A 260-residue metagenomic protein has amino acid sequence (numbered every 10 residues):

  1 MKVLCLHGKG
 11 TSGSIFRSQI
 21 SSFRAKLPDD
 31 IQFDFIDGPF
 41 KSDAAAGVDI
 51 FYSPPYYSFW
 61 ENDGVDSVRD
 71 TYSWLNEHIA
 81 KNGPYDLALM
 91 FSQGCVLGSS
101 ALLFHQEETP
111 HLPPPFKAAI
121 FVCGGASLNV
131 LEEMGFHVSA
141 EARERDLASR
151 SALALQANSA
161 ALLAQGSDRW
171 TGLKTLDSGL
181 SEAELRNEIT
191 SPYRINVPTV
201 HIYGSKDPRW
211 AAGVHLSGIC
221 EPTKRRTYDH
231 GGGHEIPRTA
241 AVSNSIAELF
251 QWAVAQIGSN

Functional and structural regions predicted by a protein language model:
K2-P84, G232-H234: Active-site catalytic motif of lipid deacylating hydrolases and related acyltransferases
S18-I20, R209-I219: Short alpha-helix in the alpha/beta-hydrolase fold that links the catalytic acid
G38-F40, A119-N129, G232: Active-site nucleophile loop of the alpha/beta-hydrolase fold
L89-G94, G98: Gly/Ala-rich beta-loop-alpha elbow adjacent to hydrolase catalytic centers
S127-L128, S205-A211, G233-I236: Acidic catalytic loop of the alpha/beta-hydrolase fold
R194-I195, V200-Y203: Short beta-strand/loop motif that positions the catalytic acidic residue of the alpha/beta-hydrolase fold
C220-P237: Catalytic histidine neighborhood in serine/cysteine hydrolases with alpha/beta-hydrolase-type architecture
R238-W252: Post-His helix in hydrolase/transferase enzymes
